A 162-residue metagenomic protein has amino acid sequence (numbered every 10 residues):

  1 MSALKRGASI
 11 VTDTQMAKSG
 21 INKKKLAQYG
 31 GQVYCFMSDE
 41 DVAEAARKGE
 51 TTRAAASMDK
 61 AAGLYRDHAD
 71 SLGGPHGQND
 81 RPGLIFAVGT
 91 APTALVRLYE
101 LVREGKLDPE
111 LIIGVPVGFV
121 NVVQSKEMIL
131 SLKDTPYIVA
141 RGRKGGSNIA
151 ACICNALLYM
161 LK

Functional and structural regions predicted by a protein language model:
M1-A3: A short, well-structured juxtamembrane/interface segment
D13, I113-G114, I153: Buried hydrophobic positions in well-ordered alpha/beta secondary-structure cores of metabolic enzymes
A17-G20, P92-L98, F119-V123, G146-A150: Short glycine/serine/threonine-rich phosphate/pyrophosphate-binding segments that cradle anionic phosphate groups
G20, G83-V88, L95, S131: Metallocofactor- and cofactor-centric catalytic cores in central/energy metabolism, strongly enriched
L26-Y65: Long, charge-dense
R53-A54, A62-D67, A87-E104, V120 (+1 more regions): Glycine-rich phosphate-binding loops that contact phosphosugars or nucleotide phosphates
A69, G77-D80: Short hydrophobic alpha-helical segments enriched in small aliphatic residues
E110, V120-K162: C-terminal functional extensions of proteins
